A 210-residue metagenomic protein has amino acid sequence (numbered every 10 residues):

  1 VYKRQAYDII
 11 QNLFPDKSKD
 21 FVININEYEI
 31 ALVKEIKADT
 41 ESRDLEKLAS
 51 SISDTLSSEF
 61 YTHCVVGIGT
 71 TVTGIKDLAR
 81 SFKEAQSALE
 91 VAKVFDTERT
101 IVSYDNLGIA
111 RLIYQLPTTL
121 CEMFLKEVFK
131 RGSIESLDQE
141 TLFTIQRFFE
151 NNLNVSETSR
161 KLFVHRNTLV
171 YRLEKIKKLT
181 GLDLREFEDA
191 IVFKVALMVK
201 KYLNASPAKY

Functional and structural regions predicted by a protein language model:
K3-Y210: Cytosolic nucleotide-utilizing catalytic cores of signal-transduction proteins
